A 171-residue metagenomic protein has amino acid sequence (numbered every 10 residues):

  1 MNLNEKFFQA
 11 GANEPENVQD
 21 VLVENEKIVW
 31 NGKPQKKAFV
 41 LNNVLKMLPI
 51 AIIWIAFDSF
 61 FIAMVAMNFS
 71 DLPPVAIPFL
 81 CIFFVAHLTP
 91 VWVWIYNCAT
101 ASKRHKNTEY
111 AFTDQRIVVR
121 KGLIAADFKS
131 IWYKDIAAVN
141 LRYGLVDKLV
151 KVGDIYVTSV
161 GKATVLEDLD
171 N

Functional and structural regions predicted by a protein language model:
M1-E26: Short, non-transmembrane cytosolic segments of multipass membrane proteins
N2-E5, L149-N171: A membrane-cytosol interface segment of integral membrane proteins
K27-P34: Short amphipathic
K33, G122-I124, L141-G144, V160: Surface loops and adjacent helix of pleckstrin homology
Q35-K36, V118, K162-A163: Active-site/binding-pocket entry motifs
K37-K106: Alpha-helical transmembrane spans
V93-N140: Conserved beta-hairpin
I124-D127, R142-D154: Short acidic, Gly/Pro-enriched loop/turn segments at secondary-structure junctions
